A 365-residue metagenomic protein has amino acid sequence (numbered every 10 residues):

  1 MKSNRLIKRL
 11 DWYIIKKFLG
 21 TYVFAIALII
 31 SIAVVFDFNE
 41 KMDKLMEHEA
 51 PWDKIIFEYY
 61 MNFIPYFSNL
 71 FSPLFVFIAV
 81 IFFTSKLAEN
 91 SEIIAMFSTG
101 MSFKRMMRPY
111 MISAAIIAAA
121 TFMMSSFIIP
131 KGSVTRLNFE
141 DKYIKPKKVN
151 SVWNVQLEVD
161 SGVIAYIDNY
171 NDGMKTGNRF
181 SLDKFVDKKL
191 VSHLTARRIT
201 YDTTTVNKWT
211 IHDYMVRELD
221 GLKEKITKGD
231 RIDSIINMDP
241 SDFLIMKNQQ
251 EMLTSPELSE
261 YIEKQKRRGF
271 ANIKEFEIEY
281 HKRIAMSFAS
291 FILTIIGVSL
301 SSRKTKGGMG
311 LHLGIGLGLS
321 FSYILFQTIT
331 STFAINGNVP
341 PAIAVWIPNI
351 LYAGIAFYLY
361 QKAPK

Functional and structural regions predicted by a protein language model:
M1-S161, D172, K189, D220-L222 (+1 more regions): Transmembrane alpha-helices
V159-Y214: Structural signature for solvent-exposed beta-strand/loop edge elements and short helix-capping sites, enriched
A196, K228-D230: N-terminal amphipathic/hydrophobic interface segments
D213-G221: Short solvent-exposed strand/turn elements
